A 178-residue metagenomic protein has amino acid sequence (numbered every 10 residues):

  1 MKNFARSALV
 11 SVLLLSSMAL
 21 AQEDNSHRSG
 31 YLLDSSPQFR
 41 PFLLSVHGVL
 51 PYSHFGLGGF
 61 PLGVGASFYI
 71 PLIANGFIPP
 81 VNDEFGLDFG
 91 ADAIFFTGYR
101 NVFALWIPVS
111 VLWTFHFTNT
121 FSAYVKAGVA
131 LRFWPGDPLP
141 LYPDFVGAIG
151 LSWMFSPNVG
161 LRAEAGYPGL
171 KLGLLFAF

Functional and structural regions predicted by a protein language model:
M1-L9, A163: Bacterial N-terminal signal peptides that target proteins for export
V12-A21: Hydrophobic h-region of N-terminal signal peptides that target proteins for export in Gram-negative bacteria
L20-A74, A93-F96, L175-F178: Short glycine/proline- and aromatic-enriched beta-strand/turn motifs that initiate or cap beta-hairpins
L33-P41, I73-F85, H116-S122, F155-N158: Short loop/turn motifs that connect adjacent beta-strands in outer-membrane beta-barrel proteins
R40-F42, G58-V64, N101-I107, F121 (+2 more regions): Residues that define the transmembrane beta-barrel architecture of outer-membrane proteins
L43-H47, P79, G86-D88, S122-K126 (+2 more regions): Residue-level detector of the transmembrane beta-barrel scaffold of outer-membrane proteins
V46-G48, A66-I70, A91-A93, V109-F115 (+3 more regions): Residues on the lipid-exposed face of transmembrane beta-strands in outer-membrane beta-barrel proteins
T114-P140: Mid-chain, well-packed structural core segment of small domains
